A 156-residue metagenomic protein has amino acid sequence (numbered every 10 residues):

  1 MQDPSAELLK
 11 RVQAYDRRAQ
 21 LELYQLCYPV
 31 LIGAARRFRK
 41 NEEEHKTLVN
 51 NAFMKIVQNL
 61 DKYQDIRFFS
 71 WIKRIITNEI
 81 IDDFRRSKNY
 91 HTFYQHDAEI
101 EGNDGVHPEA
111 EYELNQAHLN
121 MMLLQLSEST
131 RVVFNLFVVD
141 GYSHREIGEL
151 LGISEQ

Functional and structural regions predicted by a protein language model:
Q2, D82, Y90-Q116: Internal acidic/polar
D3, L9-G33, M121: A short, charge-rich alpha-helical start-of-domain segment used by transcription regulators
Q13-A14, R37-K40, N50-F68, S87: Sigma70-family region 2
L21-Q25, I32, E42-N59: Conserved RNAP core-binding helix
K62, R74-Q95: Arg/Lys-rich amphipathic alpha helix in sigma70-family domain 2
I81, E149-Q156: DNA-recognition helix of helix-turn-helix
E113, L123-R131: Short helix-coil-helix linker/hinge
V133-F137: A short pre-motif secondary-structure segment
